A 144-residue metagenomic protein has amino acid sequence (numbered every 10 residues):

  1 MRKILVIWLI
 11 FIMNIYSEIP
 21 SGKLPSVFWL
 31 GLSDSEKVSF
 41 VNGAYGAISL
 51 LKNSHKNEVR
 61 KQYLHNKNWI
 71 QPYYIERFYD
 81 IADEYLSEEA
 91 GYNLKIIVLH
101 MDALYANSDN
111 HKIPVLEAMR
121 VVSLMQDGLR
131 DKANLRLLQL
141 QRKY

Functional and structural regions predicted by a protein language model:
I4-M13: Sec-dependent N-terminal signal peptides
L9-I10, A44, D127: Enrichment for repetitive, rod-forming helical segments
E18-S54: Immediate post-signal-peptide N-terminus of mature secreted/exported proteins
I19-K23, S54-Y144: Compact alpha-helical subdomains of small soluble proteins
